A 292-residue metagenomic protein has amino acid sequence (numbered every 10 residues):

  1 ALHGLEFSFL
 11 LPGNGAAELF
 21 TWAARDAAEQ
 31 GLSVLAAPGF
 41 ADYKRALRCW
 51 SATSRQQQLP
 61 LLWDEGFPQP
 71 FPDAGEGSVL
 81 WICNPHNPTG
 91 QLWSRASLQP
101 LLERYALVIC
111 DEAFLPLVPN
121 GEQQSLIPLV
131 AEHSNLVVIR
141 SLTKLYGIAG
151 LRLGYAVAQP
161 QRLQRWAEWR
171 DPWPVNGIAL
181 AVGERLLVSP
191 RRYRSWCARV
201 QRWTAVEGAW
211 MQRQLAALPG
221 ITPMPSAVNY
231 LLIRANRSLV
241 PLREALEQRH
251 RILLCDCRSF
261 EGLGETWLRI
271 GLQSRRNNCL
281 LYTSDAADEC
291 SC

Functional and structural regions predicted by a protein language model:
E6-L10, G31, E112, S134-N135: Short acidic capping loops at alpha-helix termini that bridge into adjacent secondary structure
F7-Q30, G154: Conserved beta-loop-alpha segment that forms the PLP phosphate-binding cup at the N-terminus of a helix
D26-L47, Q57-L59: Conserved PLP-anchoring active-site segment centered on the Schiff-base-forming lysine
L59-N120, L232: Active-site phosphate-binding strand-loop segment of PLP-dependent enzymes
N135-A217, I221-M224: PLP-dependent aminotransferase class I/II
T204-A205, L215-H250, L272: Conserved PLP-binding catalytic core of the aspartate aminotransferase-like
Y282-E289: Conserved small/polar residues in nucleotide/adenosyl-binding loops
